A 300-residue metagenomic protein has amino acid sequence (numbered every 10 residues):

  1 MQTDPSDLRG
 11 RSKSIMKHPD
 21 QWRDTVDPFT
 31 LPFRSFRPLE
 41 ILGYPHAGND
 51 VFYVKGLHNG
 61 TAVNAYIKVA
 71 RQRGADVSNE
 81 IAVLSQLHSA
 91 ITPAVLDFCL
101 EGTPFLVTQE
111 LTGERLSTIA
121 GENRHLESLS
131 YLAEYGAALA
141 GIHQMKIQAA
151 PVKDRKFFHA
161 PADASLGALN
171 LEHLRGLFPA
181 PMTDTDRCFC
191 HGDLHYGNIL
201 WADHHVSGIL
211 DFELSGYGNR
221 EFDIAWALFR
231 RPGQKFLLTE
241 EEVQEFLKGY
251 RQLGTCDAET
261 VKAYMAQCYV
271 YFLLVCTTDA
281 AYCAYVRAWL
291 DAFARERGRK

Functional and structural regions predicted by a protein language model:
Q2-E40: Juxta-kinase regulatory segment immediately upstream of eukaryotic protein kinase catalytic domains
D20-F33, Q144-G192, Y196-H204, V286 (+1 more regions): An alpha-helical support segment within catalytic cores of ATP-dependent transferases
I41-A150: ATP-binding pocket architecture of kinase catalytic cores
A65, I91, L106, C188 (+2 more regions): Protein kinase-like catalytic core scaffold
G74, R115, I199, Y217-N219: Conserved protein kinase catalytic core
T112, L194-Y196, L214, W226: Short, glycine/acidic-enriched loop or turn micro-motifs at the edges of active sites
R187-F189, A202-Q244: Active-site Asp-x-Gly
W226-R231, K235-K300: Helix-rich C-terminal or lid/interface subdomains of diverse kinases
